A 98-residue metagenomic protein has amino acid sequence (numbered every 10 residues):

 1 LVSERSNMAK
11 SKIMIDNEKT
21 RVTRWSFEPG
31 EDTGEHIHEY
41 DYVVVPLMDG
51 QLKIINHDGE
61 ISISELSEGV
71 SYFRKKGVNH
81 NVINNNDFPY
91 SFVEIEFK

Functional and structural regions predicted by a protein language model:
L1-N7: Short, Lys/Arg-enriched N-terminal segments with co-localized hydrophobic residues within the first ~10-30 amino acids
A9, K19: Catalytic phosphate/metal-binding cores of nucleic-acid and nucleotide-processing enzymes, i.e., regions that mediate
K12-I15: Local beta-strand/beta-hairpin segments that build beta-sheet-rich folds
R21-H38, I55: Conserved short histidine dyad/triad with adjacent acidic residue
T33-E35, K53-I54, N79-N86: Short beta-strand His + acidic residue motifs that chelate non-heme Fe in jelly-roll/DSBH and cupin folds
I37-K53: Short, conserved beta-strand element in jelly-roll/cupin
G59-K76: Short acidic-glycine-tyrosine-enriched beta hairpin
K76-K98: Ligand-binding loop in jelly-roll beta-barrel domains
